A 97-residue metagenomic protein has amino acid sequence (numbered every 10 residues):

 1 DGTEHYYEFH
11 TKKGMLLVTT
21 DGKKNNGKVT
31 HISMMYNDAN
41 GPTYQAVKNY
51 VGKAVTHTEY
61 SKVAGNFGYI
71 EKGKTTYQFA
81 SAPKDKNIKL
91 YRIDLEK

Functional and structural regions predicted by a protein language model:
D1-N25, D38-K97: A cross-family detector of function-defining hotspots
N25-S33: Acidic/histidine-rich, surface-exposed loop or edge segments in extracytoplasmic proteins
